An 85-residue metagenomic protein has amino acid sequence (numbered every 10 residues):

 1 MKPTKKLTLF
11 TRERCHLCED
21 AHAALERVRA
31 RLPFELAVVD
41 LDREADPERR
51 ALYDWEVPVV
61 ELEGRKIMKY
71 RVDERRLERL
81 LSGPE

Functional and structural regions predicted by a protein language model:
M1-K6, R27-P33, E78-E85: Short, low-complexity, intrinsically disordered N-terminal peptides in bacterial proteins
K2-R27: Local sequence-structure signature of Cys/Sec-based thiol-disulfide redox active-site neighborhoods
D20-A23, E48-L52, V72: Generic recognition of short, well-ordered alpha-helical segments
F34-D46: Thiol-based oxidoreductase modules, predominantly thioredoxin-like and allied folds used for disulfide exchange
A51-V60: Structural micro-motif
L62-E85: Non-catalytic, surface beta->alpha helical segment in thiol-disulfide oxidoreductase systems
